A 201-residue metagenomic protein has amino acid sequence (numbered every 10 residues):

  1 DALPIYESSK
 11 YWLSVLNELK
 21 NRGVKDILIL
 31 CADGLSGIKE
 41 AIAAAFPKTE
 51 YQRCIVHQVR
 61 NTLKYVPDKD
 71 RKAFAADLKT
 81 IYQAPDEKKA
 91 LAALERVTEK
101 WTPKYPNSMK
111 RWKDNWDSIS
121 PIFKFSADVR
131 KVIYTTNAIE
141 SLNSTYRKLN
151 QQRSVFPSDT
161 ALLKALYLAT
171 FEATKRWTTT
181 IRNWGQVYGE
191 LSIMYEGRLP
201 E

Functional and structural regions predicted by a protein language model:
D1-L3: Short, small-residue-biased leader/transition segments that mark boundaries at the very start of proteins
E7-S8, L30, Y51-C54, V66-D70 (+3 more regions): A generic short alpha-helical patch detector that favors 3-5-residue windows in or near N-terminal regions
S9-I29: Short, basic/hydrophobic alpha-helical segments
K10, S36-E40, K110: Alpha-helical elements of the RecA-like P-loop NTPase motor core of helicases
W12, K20-N21, V66-A73, A84 (+1 more regions): A detector of single, family-specific signature residues that are central to catalytic or substrate-handling motifs
R22-I27, T49-E50, I81-P85: Short, polar/flexible loop-turn hinges at active-site or ligand-entry regions and domain interfaces
I29-S36, A41-D77: Conserved beta-strand -> loop -> alpha-helix junction used to position metal-binding or nucleic-acid-contacting
T80-E201: Acidic/histidine-rich catalytic cores and adjacent linkers of DNA breakage/strand-transfer/modification proteins
